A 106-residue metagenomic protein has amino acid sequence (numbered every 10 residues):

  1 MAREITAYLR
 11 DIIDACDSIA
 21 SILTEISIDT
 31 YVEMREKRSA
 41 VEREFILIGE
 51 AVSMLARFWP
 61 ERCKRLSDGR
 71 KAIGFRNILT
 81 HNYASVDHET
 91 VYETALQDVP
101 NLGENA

Functional and structural regions predicted by a protein language model:
M1-A106: Solvent-exposed interaction patches of small proteins and small membrane subunits
